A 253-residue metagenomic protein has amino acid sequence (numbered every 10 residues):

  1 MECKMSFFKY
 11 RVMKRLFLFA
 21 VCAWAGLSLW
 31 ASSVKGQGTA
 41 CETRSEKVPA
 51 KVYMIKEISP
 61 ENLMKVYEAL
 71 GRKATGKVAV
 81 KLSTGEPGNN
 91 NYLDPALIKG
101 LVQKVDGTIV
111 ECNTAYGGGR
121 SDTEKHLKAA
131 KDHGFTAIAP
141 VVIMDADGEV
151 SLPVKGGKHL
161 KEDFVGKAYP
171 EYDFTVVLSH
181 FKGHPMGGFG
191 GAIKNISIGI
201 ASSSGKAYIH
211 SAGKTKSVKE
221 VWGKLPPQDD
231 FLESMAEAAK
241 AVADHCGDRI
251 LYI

Functional and structural regions predicted by a protein language model:
F8-G38: Bacterial Sec-dependent N-terminal signal peptides
R44-L82, E86-K99, K104-I253: Extended, low-polarity segments enriched in aliphatic/aromatic residues
